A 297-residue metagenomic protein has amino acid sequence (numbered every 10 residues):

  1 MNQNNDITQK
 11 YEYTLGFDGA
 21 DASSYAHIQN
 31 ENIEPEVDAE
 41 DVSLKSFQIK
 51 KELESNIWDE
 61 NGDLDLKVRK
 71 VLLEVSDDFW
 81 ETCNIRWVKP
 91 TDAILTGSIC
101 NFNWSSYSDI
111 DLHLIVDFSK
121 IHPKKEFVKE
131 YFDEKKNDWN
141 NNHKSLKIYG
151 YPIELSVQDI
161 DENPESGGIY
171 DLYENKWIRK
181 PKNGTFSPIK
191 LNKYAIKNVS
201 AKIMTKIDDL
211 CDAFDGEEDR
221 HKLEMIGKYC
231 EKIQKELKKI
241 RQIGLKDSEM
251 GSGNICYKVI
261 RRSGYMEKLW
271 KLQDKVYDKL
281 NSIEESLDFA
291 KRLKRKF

Functional and structural regions predicted by a protein language model:
Q3, Q9-D18, A26-E31, P35 (+3 more regions): Proteolytic processing junctions in secreted/extracellular precursors, especially proprotein convertase/trypsin-like
E34-S108, V116-F297: Catalytic core of pol beta-like nucleotidyltransferases
